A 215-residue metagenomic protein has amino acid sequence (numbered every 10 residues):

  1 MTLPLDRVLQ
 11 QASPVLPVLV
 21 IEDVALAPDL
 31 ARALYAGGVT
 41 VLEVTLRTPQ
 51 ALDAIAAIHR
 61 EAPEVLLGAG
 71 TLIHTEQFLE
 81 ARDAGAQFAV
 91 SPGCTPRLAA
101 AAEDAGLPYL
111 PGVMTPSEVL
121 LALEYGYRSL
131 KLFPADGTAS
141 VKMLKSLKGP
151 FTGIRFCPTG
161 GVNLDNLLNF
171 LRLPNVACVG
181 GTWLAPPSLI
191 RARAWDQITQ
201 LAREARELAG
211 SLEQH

Functional and structural regions predicted by a protein language model:
M1-Q87, D104, G153, L164-D165 (+2 more regions): Conserved N-terminal beta1-alpha1 strand-loop-helix module at the mouth
V20-D23, A69-T75, S91-T95, P111-P116 (+2 more regions): Glycine-rich beta-to-alpha transition loops that act as phosphate-gripper elements at the mouths of alpha/beta enzyme
A54, E76-Q77, R97-L98, S117-E118 (+2 more regions): Short acidic active-site motifs
V65-A69, Q87-G93, P108-V113, R128-P134 (+2 more regions): Short hydrophobic/aromatic-enriched beta-strand-loop microsegments
F78, R82-A122: Hydrophobic, well-structured mid-protein blocks that either form specific transmembrane helices
F88, P92-L98, K131-V141, N175-Q197: Glycine-rich phosphate-binding active-site loops on the catalytic face of alpha/beta enzymes
E103, L132, F151: Conserved catalytic cores of soluble enzyme domains, especially glycine-rich substrate-binding beta-alpha loops
P116-L130, S140-P150: Anionic-ligand binding region
